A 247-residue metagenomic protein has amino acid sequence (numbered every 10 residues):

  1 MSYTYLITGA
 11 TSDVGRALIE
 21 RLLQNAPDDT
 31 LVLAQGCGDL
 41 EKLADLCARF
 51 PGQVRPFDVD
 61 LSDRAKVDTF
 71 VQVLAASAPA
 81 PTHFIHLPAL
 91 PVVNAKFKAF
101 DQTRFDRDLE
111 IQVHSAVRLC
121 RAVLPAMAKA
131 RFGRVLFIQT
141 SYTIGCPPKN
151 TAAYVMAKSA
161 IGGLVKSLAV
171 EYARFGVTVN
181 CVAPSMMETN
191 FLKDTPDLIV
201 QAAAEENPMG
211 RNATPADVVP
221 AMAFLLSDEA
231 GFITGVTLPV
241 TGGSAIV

Functional and structural regions predicted by a protein language model:
T11, I19: N-terminal Rossmann NAD(P)H-binding glycine-rich loop of SDR-like oxidoreductase domains
T82, K98-R118, F132, L136 (+2 more regions): Catalytic Tyr-X3-Lys loop
I85-N94, G243: Conserved NAD(P)H cofactor-binding loop of Rossmann-fold oxidoreductase domains
L90-P91, R134-A160, V165-R174, M186: Catalytic loop of short-chain dehydrogenase/reductase
A95-F97, D101-L109, L192, I199 (+1 more regions): Substrate-binding pocket helix/loop in short-chain dehydrogenase/reductase
C120-R121, K166: A short, exposed helix-loop element centered on a Lys and neighboring polar residues
P125, V170-E171, G231: Alpha-helical segment proximal to the catalytic Tyr-Lys
A173, T178, I233-G235, T241: Short, small/polar-rich loop/turn modules that mediate ligand/substrate recognition or access, typified
